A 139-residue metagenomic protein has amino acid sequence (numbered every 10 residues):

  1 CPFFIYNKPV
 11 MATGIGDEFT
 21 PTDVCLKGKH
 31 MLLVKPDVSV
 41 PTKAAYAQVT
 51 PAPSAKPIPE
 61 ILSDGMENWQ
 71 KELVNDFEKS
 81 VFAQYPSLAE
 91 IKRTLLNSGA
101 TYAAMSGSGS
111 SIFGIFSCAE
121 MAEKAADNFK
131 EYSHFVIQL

Functional and structural regions predicted by a protein language model:
C1: Glycine/small-residue-rich loop that forms an oxyanion/phosphate-binding "nest" at active or ligand-binding sites
I5-Y102, S117-E131, I137-L139: Conserved, helical-rich catalytic subdomain that frames metal- and/or nucleotide-binding sites in enzyme alpha/beta
S110: Positions that flank functional sites
F113-I115: Short hydrophobic/aromatic beta-strand micro-patches that form the beta-sheet surface supporting nucleotide- or nucleic
